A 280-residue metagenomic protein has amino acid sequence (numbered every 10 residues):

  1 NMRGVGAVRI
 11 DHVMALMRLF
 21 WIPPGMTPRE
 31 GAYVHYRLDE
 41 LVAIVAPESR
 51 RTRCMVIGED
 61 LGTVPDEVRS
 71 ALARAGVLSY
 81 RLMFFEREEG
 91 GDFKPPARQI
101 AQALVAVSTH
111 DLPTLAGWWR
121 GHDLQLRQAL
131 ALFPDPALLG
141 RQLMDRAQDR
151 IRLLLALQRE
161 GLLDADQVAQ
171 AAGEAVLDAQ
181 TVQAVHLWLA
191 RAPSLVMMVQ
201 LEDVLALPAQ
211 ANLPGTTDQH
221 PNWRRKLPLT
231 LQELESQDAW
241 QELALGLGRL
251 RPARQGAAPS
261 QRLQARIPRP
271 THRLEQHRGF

Functional and structural regions predicted by a protein language model:
N1-P270, R278-F280: Catalytic cores of glycan-processing enzymes that make or break glycosidic bonds
